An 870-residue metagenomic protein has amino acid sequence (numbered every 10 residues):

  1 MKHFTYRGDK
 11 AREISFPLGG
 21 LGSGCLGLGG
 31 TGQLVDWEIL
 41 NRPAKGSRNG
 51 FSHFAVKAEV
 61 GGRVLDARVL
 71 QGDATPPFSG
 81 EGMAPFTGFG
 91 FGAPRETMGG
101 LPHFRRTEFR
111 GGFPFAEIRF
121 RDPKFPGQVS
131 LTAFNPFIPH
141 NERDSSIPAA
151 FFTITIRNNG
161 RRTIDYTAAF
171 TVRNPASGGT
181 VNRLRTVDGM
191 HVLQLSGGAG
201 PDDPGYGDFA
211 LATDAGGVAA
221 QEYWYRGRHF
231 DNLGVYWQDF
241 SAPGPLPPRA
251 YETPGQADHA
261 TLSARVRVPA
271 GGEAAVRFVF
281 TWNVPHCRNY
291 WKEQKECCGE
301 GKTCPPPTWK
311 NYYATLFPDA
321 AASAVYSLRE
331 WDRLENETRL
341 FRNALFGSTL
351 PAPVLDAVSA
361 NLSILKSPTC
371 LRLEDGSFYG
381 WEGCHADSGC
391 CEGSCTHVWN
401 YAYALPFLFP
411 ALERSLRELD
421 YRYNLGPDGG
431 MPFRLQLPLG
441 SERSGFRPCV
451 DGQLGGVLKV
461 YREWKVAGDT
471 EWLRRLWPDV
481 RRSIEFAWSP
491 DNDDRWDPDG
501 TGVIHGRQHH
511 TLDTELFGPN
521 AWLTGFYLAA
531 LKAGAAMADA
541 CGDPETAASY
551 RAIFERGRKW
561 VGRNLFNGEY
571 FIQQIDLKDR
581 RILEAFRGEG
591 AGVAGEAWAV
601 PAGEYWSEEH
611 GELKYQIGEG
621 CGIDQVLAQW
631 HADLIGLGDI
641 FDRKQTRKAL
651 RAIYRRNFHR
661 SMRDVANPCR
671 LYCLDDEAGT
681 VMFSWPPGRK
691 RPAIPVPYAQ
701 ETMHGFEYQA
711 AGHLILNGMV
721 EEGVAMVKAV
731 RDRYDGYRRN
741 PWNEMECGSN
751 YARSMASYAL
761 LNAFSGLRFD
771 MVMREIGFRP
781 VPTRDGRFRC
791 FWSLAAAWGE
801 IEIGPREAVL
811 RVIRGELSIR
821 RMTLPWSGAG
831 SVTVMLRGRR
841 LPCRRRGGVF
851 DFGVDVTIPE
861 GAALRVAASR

Functional and structural regions predicted by a protein language model:
M1-S79, L345, V358-N361, L365-P368 (+1 more regions): Beta-strand-rich N-terminal accessory domains
H3, K124-L131, F240-Q256, S367-G383 (+6 more regions): Active-site-adjacent bridging/hinge elements
T5-G8, I14, E117, D122-S130 (+7 more regions): Acidic/polar, glycine-enriched structural segments that form the non-catalytic walls/loops of the carbohydrate-binding
P17, L26-G30, D36-L40, G50 (+14 more regions): Short, solvent-exposed loop/turn and secondary-structure capping segments
G22, Q33-V35, N41-R63, R68-D73 (+6 more regions): Non-catalytic C-terminal accessory modules of carbohydrate-active enzymes
A55-E59, L65, P76-G88, N158 (+11 more regions): Aromatic-rich carbohydrate-recognition surfaces in CAZymes
R143, F151-T153, Q221-Y225, G234-W237 (+6 more regions): The feature captures the catalytic groove of carbohydrate-active enzymes
A386-G430, P478, T514, G525-A540 (+6 more regions): Active-site core of glycosidic bond-cleaving carbohydrate-active enzymes
